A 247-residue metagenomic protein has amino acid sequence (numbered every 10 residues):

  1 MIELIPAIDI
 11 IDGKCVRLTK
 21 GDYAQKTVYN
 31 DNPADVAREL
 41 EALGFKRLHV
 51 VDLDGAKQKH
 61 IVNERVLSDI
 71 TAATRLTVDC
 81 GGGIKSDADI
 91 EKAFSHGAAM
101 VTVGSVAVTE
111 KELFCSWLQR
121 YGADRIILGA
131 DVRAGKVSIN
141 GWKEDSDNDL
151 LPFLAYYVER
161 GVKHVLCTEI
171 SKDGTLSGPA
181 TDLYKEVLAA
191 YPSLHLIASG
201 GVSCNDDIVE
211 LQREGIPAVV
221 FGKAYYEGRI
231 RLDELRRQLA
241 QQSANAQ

Functional and structural regions predicted by a protein language model:
E3-A7, R47, R75-D79, A99-T102 (+5 more regions): Structural preference for beta-strand elements that scaffold enzyme active sites
D12-C15, T19-A24, A98-D173: Conserved anion-binding
Y29-L40, K85-E91, D145-Y156: Short, acidic/polar
R47-R65, S105, C167-S177: Glycine-rich, proline-tolerant flexible connector loops at the mouths of alpha/beta enzymes
D54, K59-Q119: Glycine/small-residue-rich loop that forms an oxyanion/phosphate-binding "nest" at active or ligand-binding sites
I61-S68, K143-P152, S177-E186: Charged helix-capping and loop-helix junction motifs
T74, V78-M100, D182-A218: Catalytic cores of alpha/beta
K92-L113, E169-S171, G200-C204, E214-E234: Glycine-rich phosphate-binding active-site loops on the catalytic face of alpha/beta enzymes
